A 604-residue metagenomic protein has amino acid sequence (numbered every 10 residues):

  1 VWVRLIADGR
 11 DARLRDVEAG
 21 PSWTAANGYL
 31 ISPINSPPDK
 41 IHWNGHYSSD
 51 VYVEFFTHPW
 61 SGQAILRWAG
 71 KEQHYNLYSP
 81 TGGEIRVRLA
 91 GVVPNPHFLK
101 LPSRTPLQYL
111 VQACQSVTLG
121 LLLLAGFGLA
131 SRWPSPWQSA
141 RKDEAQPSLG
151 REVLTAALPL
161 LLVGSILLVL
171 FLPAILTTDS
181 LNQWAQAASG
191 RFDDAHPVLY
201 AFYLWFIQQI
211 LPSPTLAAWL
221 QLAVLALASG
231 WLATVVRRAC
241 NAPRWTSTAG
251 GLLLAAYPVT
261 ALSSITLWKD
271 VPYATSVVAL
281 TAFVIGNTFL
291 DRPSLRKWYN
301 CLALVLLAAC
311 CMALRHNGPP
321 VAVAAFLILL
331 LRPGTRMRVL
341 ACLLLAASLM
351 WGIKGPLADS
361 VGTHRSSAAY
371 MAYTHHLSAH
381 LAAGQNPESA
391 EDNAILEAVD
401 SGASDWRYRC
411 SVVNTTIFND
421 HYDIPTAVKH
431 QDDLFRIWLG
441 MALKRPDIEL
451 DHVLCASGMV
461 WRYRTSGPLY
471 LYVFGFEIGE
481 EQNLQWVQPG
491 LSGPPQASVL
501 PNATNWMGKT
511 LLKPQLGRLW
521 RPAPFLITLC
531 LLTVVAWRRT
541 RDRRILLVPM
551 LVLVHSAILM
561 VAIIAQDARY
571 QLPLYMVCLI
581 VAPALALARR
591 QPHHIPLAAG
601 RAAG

Functional and structural regions predicted by a protein language model:
V1-A140: Glycan-recognition surfaces in beta-rich domains, encompassing non-catalytic CBMs and lectin-like receptor-binding
H58, G362-Q496: Membrane-proximal stem/loop segments at transmembrane-domain junctions that anchor or position
S61, F171-Q183, R191-Y203, L211-L216 (+2 more regions): Extracytoplasmic catalytic/substrate-binding loops of multi-pass membrane glycan-assembly enzymes
L99-S116, T215-L216, H452-P549: Membrane-interface anchor segments at the N-terminal boundary of transmembrane helices in multi-pass membrane enzymes
Q108-V117, V198-F202, I210-G230, T248-G251 (+1 more regions): Loop-to-helix entry region of an early transmembrane alpha helix in multi-pass inner-membrane enzymes
L121-L124, W219-N241, A279: Transmembrane-helix motifs of polytopic, lipid-linked glycan transferases
R151-T155, L232-A256, T275, S294-L295 (+2 more regions): Transmembrane-helix signature of polytopic, membrane-embedded enzymes that assemble or transfer cell-envelope glycans
N300-L314, F326-L329, L344-W351: Membrane-interface alpha helices of multi-pass inner-membrane proteins
